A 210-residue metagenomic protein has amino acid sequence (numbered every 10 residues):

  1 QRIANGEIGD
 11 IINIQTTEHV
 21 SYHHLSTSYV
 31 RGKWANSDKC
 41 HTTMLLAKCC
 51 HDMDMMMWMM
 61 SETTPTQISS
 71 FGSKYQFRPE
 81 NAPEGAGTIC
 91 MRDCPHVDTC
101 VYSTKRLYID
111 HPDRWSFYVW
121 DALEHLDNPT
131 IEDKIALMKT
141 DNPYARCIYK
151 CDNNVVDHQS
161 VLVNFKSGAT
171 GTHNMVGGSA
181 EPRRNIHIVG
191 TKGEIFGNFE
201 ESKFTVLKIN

Functional and structural regions predicted by a protein language model:
Q1-M138, Y144: Predominantly a Rossmann-like dinucleotide-binding segment in NAD(P)-dependent oxidoreductases
D141-N210: Glycine-enriched catalytic-core subsegment of oxygenase/oxidase enzymes
